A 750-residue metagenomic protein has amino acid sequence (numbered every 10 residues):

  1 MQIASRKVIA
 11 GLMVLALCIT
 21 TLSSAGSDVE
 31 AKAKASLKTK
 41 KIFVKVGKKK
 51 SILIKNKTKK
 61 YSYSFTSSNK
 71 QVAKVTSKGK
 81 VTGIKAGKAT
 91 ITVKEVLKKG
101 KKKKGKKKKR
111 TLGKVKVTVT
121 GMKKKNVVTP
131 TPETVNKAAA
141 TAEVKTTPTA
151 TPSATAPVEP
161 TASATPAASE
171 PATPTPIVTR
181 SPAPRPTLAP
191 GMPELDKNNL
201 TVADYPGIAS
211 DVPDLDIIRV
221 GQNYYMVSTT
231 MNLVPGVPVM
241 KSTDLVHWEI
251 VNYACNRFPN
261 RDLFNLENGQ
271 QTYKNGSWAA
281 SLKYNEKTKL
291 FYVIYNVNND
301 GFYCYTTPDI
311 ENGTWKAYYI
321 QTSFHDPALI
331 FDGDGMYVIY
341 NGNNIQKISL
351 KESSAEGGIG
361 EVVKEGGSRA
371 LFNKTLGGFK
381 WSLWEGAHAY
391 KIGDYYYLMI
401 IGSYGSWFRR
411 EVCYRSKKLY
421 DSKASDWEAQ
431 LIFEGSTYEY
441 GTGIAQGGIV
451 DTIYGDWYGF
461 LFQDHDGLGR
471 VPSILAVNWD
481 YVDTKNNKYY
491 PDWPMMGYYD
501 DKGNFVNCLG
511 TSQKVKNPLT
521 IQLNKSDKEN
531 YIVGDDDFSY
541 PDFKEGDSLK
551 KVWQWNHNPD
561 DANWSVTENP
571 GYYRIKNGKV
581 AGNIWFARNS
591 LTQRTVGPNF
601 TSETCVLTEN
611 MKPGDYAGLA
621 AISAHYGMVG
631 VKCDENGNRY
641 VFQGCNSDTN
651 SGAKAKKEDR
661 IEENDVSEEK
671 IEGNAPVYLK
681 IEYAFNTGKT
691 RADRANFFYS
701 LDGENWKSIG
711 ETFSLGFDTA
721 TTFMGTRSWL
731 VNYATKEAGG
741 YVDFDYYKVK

Functional and structural regions predicted by a protein language model:
M1-L12: Bacterial N-terminal signal peptides that target proteins for export
M13, K40, K50, Y61 (+11 more regions): Cysteine-rich, disulfide-stabilized extracellular repeat modules
C18-D28: C-terminal segment of classical bacterial N-terminal signal peptides
G26-A142: Extracytoplasmic soluble-region selector
K123-T187: Ser/Thr/Gly/Pro-rich low-complexity, disordered linker/stalk segments of secreted and cell-surface proteins
P176-V178, P182-K750: Carbohydrate-active catalytic/glycan-binding domains of CAZyme proteins, especially the secreted or lumenal ectodomains
